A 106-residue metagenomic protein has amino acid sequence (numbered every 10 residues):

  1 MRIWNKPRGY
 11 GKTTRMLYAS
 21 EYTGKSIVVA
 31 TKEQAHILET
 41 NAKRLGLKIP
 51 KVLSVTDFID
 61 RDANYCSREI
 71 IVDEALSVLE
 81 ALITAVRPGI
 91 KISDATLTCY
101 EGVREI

Functional and structural regions predicted by a protein language model:
M1-R61: Conserved P-loop
T23-G24, C66-R68: Short, well-ordered alpha-helix to beta-strand connector turns
K32-G46, V55-S67, L76-I106: Replace "adjacent to P-loop NTPase cores in ATP/GTP-dependent enzymes" with "adjacent to NTP-binding cores
I71-D73: Hydrophobic residues in beta-strands of the RecA-like P-loop NTPase core, especially within AAA+ ATPase
